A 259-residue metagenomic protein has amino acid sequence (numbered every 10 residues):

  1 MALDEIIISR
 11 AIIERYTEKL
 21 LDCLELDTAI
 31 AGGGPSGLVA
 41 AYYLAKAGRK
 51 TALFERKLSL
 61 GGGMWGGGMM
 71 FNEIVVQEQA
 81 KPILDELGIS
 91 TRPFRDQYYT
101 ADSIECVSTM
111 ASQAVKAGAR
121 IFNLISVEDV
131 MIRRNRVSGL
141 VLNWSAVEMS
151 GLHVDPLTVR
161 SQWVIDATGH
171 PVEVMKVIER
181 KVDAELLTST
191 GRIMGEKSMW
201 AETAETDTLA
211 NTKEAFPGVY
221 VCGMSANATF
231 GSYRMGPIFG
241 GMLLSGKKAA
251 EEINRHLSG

Functional and structural regions predicted by a protein language model:
M1-T28, W144, R192, K197-A201 (+2 more regions): Extreme N-terminal leader/targeting segments of oxidoreductases
D4-I6, D22, R56-A80: Conserved N-terminal glycine-rich FAD pyrophosphate-binding loop of Rossmann-like flavoproteins
A29, A45-W65: Glycine-rich FAD pyrophosphate-binding loop
G32-S36: Glycine-rich Rossmann-fold phosphate-binding loop(s) that bind the pyrophosphate of adenine dinucleotide cofactors
Y43, N72-F94: Conserved FAD-binding subdomain of flavin-dependent enzymes
G88-A167: Feature captures the FAD/FMN-dependent oxidoreductase FAD-binding
D166-V182: Flavin (primarily FAD) binding-site architecture
T229-S258: A conserved FAD-binding loop/helix module that cradles the flavin
